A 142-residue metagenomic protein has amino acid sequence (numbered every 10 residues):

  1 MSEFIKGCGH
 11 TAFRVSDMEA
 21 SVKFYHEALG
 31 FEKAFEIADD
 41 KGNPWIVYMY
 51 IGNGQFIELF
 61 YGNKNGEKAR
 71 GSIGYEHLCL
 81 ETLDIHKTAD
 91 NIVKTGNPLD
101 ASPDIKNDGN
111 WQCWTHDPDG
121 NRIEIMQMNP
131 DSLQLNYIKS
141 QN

Functional and structural regions predicted by a protein language model:
M1-F4, I37, Y48, A89-N142: Vicinal oxygen chelate
G7-D17, I46-Y50, E67-I92, W111-H116 (+1 more regions): Vicinal oxygen chelate
A12-F56: Core segments of cupin and vicinal oxygen chelate
A20, Y61, Q127: Short, glycine/acidic-enriched loop or turn micro-motifs at the edges of active sites
N53, Y61-N63: Short, small-residue-rich loop/turn micro-motifs
I57-F60, E124: Conserved beta-strand in the GNAT
N65-A69, D131-Q134: A short local loop/turn or secondary-structure capping micro-motif enriched for an aromatic residue
